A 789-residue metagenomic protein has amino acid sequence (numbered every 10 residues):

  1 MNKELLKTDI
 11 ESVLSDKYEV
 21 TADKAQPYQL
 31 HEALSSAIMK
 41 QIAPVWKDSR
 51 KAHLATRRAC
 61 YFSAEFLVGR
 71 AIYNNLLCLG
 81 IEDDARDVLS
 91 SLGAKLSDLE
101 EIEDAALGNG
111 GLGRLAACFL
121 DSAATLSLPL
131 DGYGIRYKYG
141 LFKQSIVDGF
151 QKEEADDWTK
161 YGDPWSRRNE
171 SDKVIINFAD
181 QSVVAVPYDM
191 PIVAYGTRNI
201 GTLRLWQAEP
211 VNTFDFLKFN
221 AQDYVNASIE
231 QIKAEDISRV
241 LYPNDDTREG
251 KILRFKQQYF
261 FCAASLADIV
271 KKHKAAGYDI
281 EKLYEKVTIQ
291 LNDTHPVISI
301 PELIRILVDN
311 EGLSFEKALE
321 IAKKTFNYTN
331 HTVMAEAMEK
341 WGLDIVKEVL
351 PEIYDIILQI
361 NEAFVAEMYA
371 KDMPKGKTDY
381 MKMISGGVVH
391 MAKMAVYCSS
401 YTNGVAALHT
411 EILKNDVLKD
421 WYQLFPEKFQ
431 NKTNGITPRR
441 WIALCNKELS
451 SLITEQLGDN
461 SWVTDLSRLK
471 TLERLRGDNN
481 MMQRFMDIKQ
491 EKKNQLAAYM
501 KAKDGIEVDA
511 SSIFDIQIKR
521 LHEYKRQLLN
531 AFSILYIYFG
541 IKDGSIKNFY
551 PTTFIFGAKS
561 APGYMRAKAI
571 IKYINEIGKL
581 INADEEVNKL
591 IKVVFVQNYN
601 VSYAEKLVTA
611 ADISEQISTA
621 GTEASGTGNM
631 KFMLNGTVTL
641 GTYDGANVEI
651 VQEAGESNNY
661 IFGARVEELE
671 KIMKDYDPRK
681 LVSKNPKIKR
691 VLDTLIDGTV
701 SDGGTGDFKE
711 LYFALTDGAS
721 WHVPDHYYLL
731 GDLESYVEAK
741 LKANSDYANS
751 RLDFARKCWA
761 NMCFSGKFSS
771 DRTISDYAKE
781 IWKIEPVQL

Functional and structural regions predicted by a protein language model:
M1-L789: A conserved ligand/cofactor-binding region detector
